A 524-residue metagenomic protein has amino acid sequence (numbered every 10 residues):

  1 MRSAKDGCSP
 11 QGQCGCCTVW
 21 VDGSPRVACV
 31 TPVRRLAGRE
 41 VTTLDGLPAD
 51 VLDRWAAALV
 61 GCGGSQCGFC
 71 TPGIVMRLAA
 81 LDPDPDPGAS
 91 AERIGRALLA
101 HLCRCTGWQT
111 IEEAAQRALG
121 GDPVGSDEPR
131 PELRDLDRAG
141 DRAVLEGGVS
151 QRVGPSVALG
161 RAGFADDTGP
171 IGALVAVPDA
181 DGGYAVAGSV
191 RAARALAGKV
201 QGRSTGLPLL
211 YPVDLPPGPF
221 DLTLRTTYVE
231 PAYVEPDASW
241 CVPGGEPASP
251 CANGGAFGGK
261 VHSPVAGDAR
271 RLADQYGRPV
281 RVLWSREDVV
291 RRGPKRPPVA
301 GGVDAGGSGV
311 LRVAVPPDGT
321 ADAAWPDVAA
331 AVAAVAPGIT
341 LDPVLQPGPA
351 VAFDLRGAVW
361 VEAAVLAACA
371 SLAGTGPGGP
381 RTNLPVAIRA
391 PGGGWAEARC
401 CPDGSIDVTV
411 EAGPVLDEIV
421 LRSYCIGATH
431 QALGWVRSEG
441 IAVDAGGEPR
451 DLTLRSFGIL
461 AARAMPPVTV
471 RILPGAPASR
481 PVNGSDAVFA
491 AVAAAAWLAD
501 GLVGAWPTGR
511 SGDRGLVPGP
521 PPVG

Functional and structural regions predicted by a protein language model:
M1-D137, Q201, T205: Signature of N-terminal electron-transfer/Fe-S-associated modules in redox systems
C14-G15, E235-W240, P297-A300, G393-R399: Short glycine-rich loop/turn motifs
W20-G23, G244, S249: Short strand-turn-strand beta-turns centered on an Asx-Gly dipeptide
A56, L78-D82, Q109, Q116-R117 (+3 more regions): Short acidic, glycine/serine/threonine-rich loops at helix termini
I74-L81, I111, A115, D268-L272 (+3 more regions): Buried hydrophobic packing segments
G125-W240, C251-V261, P377-G392, P518-G524: Extended, polar/acidic
V200, P247, A273-R292, R296 (+1 more regions): C-terminal catalytic domains of large/alpha subunits in multi-subunit enzymes
